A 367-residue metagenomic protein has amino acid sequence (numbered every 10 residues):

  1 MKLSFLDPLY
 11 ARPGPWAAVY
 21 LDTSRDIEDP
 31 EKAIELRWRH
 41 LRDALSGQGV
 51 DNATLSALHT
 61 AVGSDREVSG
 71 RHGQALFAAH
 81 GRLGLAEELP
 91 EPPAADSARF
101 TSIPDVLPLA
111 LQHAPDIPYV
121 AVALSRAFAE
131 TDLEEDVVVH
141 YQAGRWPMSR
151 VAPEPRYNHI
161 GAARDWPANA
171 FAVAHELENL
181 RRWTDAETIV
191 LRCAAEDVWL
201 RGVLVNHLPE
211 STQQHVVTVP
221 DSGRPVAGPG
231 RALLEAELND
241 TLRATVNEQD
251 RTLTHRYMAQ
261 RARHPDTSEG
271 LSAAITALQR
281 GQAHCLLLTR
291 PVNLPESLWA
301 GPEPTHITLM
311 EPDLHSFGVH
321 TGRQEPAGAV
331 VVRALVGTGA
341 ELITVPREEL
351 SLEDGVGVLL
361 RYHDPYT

Functional and structural regions predicted by a protein language model:
M1-T367: Terminal alpha-helical anchor/extension segments at protein ends
